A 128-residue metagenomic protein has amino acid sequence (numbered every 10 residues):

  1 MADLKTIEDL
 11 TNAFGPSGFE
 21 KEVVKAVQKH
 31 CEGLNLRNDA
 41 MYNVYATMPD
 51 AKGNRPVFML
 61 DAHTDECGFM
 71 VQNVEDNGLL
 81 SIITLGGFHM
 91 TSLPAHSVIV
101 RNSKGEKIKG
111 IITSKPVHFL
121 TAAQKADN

Functional and structural regions predicted by a protein language model:
M1-N128: N-terminal hydrophobic/helix-forming segments and targeting peptides
